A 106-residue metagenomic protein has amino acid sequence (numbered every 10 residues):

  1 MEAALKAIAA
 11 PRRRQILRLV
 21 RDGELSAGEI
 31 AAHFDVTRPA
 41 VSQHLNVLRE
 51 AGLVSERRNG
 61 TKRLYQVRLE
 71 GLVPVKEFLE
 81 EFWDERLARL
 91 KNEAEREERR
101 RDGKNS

Functional and structural regions predicted by a protein language model:
E2-I8: Short amphipathic alpha-helical boundary/capping segments
A7, R18-H33, R38, V47-A51 (+2 more regions): C-terminal regulatory/oligomerization modules of transcriptional regulators
I8-R14: Short alpha-helical elements of helix-turn-helix
R13, G52, G60: Conserved phosphate-binding and hydrolysis motifs of nucleotide-dependent enzymes
H44: Conserved, mostly hydrophobic/aromatic
R58-L64: Short, Lys/Arg-rich nucleic-acid/phosphate-binding segment
